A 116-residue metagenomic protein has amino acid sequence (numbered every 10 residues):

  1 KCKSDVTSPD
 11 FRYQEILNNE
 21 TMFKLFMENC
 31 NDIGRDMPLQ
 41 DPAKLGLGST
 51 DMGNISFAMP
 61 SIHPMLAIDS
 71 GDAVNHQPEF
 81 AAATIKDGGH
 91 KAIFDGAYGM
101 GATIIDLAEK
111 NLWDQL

Functional and structural regions predicted by a protein language model:
K1-L116: Metal-dependent amide/peptide-bond hydrolase catalytic core, centered on the "pita-bread" metallohydrolase fold
